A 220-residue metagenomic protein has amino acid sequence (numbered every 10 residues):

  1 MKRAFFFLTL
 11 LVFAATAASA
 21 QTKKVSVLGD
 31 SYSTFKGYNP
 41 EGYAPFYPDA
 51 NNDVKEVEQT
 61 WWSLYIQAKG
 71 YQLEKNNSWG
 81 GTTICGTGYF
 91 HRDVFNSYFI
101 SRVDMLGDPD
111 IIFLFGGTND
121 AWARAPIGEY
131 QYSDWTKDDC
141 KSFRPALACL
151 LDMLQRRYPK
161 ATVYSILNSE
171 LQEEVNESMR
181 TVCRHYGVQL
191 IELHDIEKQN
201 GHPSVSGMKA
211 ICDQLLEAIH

Functional and structural regions predicted by a protein language model:
M1-V57, Q67-A68, M105-G107, P159 (+1 more regions): N-terminal secretory targeting modules
V12, T60-S63, E177: Intrinsically disordered, low-complexity boundary segments flanking structured domains
K24-S26, E41-G128, T136: Conserved SGNH/GDSL esterase-like catalytic core that processes O-acyl groups on lipids and polysaccharides
G29-S31, S78, S169: A mature extracytoplasmic/lumenal domain signature
S33-F35, C85, A121, I211: Short, electropositive, low-hydrophobicity segments enriched in small/polar residues
F35, T83-G86, E173, Q199-N200: Generic structural signal for helix capping and beta-alpha/helix-loop junctions
F95-H220: Alpha-helical cap/lid subdomain in secreted, periplasmic, or secretory-pathway luminal O-acyl-processing enzymes
